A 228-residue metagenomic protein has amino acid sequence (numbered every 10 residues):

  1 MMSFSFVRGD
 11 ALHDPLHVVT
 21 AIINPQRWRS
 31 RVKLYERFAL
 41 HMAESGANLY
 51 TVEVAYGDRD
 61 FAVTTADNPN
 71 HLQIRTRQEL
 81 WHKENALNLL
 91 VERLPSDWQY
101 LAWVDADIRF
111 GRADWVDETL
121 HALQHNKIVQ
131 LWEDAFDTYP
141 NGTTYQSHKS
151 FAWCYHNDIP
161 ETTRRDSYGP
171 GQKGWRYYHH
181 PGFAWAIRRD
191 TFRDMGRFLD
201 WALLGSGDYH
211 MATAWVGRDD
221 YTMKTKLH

Functional and structural regions predicted by a protein language model:
M1-L40: N-proximal low-complexity "stem/linker" segments adjacent to membrane-targeting elements
H13-H17, A39-V52, P69-N70, Q99: Short loop->beta transition adjacent to catalytic acidic/histidine clusters or analogous donor-positioning motifs
R27, H41-S45, V52-V63, I108: A conserved acidic beta->alpha catalytic loop
E53-W98: Active-site-proximal specificity loops/subdomain of glycosyltransferases
V54, W103-D107, W132: Active-site acidic Asp-centered loop
D97-G111: Short beta-strand-to-loop acidic/aromatic patch adjacent to the donor-nucleotide binding site
R109-S206, A212, G217: Conserved catalytic core of nucleotide-sugar-dependent glycosyltransferases
W132, T222-H228: Catalytic beta-strand/loop signature of glycosyltransferases that borders the donor
